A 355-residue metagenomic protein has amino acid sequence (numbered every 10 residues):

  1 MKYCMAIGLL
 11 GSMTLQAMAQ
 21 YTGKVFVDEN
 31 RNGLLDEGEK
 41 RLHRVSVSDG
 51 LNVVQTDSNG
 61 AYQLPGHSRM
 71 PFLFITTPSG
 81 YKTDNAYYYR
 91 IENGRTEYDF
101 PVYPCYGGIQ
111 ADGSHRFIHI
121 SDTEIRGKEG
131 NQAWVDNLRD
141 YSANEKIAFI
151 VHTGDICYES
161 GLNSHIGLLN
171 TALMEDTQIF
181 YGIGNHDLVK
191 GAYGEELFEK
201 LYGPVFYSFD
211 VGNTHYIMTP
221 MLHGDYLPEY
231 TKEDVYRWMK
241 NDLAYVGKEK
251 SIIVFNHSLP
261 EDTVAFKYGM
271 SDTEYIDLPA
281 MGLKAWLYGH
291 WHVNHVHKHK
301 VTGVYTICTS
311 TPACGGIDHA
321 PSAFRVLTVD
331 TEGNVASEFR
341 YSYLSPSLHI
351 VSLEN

Functional and structural regions predicted by a protein language model:
Y21-V27: A short, amphipathic beta-strand motif
E29, L35, R41, S48-A61 (+1 more regions): Short, acidic Ser/Thr/Gly-rich low-complexity loop/linker segments typical of extracellular and cell-surface proteins
E29, R90-S164: N-terminal active-site segment of His-dependent metallophosphoesterases
N52-V53, S68-K82: A short, solvent-exposed beta-strand micro-motif common in secreted/extracellular proteins
P78-T83, R90, Y103, N163-V246 (+2 more regions): Extended active-site neighborhood of metal-dependent phosphoesterases/phosphodiesterases
D122, G154-D155, G184-N185, H257 (+1 more regions): Active-site glycine-centered loops adjacent to acidic/histidine catalytic or metal-binding residues that shape
V246-V264: Short acidic, glycine-rich surface-loop motifs adjacent to enzyme active sites
T328-N355: A short C-terminal boundary segment appended to hydrolase-like catalytic domains
